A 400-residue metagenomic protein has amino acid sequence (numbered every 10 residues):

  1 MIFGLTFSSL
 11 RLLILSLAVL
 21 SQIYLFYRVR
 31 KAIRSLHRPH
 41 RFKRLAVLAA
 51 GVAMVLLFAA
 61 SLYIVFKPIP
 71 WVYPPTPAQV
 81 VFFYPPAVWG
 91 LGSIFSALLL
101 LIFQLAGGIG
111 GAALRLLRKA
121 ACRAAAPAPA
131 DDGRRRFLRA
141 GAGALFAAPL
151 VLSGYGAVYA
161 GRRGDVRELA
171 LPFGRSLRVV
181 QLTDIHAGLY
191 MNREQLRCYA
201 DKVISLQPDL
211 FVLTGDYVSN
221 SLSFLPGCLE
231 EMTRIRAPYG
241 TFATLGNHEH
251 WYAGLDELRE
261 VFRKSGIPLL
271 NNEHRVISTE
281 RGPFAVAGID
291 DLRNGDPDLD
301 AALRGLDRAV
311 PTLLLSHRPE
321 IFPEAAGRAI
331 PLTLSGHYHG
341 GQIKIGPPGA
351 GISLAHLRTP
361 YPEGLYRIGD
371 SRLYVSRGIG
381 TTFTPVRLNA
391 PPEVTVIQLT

Functional and structural regions predicted by a protein language model:
M1-G161: Non-catalytic terminal accessory segments
D165-T400: Soluble catalytic domains of enzymes that build or remodel membrane lipids, polysaccharides, and related
